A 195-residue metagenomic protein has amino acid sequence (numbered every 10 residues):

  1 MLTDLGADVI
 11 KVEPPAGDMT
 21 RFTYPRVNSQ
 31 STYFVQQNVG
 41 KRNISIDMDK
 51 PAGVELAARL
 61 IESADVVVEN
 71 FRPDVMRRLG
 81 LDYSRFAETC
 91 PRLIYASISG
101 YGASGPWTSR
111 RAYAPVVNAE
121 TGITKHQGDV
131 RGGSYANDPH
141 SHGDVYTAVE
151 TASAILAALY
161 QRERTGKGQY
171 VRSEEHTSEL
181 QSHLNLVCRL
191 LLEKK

Functional and structural regions predicted by a protein language model:
M1-R164, Y170: N-terminal helix-loop segment corresponding to the beta1-alpha1 unit of nucleotide/adenylate-binding folds
R21, Q169-V171, L184, C188: Extracytoplasmic/periplasmic beta-strand context in beta-sandwich domains, especially the cupredoxin/COX2 CuA-binding
E175-K195: Single conserved hydrophobic/aromatic residue that forms the stacking wall/gate of nucleotide- or nucleobase-binding
